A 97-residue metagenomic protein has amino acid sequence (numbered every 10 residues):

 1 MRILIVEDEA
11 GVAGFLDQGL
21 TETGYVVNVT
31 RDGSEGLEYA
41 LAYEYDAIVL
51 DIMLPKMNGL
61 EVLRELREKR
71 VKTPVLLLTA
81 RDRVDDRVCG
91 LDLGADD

Functional and structural regions predicted by a protein language model:
M1-D97: N-terminal/domain-start alpha-helical segments
